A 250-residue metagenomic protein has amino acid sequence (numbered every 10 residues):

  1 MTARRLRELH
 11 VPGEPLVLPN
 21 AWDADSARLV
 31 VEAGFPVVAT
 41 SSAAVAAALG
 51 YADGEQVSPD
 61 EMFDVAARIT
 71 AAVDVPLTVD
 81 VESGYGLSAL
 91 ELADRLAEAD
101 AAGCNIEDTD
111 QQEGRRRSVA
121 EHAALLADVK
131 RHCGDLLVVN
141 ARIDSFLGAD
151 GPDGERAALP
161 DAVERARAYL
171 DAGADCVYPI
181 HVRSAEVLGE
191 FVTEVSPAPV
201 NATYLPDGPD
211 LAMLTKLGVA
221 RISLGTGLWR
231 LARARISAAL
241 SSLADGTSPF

Functional and structural regions predicted by a protein language model:
M1-N20, A24-E32, L125-R131, L137 (+1 more regions): N-terminal amphipathic alpha-helix/helix-capping segment at the start of soluble metabolic enzymes
A3-R4, Y51-V79, R116-A141, R183-P209 (+1 more regions): Alpha-helix-loop-beta-strand connector modules within alpha/beta enzyme cores
V17-D23, V38-T40, L77-V81, C104-I106 (+4 more regions): Hydrophobic faces of well-ordered beta-strands that scaffold small-molecule active sites in alpha/beta enzyme cores
S26-L29, V79, G84-L96, P206-A220: Catalytic cores of alpha/beta
G34-V38, V45, A97-A102, D135 (+3 more regions): Glycine-enriched alpha-helix->loop->beta-strand junction motifs that scaffold or abut catalytic
V37-F63, S83, L87, N105-H122 (+3 more regions): Glycine-rich, proline-tolerant flexible connector loops at the mouths of alpha/beta enzymes
A101-R165, A244-F250: Conserved anion-binding
V200-F250: C-terminal alpha-helical cap/extension of soluble enzyme domains
